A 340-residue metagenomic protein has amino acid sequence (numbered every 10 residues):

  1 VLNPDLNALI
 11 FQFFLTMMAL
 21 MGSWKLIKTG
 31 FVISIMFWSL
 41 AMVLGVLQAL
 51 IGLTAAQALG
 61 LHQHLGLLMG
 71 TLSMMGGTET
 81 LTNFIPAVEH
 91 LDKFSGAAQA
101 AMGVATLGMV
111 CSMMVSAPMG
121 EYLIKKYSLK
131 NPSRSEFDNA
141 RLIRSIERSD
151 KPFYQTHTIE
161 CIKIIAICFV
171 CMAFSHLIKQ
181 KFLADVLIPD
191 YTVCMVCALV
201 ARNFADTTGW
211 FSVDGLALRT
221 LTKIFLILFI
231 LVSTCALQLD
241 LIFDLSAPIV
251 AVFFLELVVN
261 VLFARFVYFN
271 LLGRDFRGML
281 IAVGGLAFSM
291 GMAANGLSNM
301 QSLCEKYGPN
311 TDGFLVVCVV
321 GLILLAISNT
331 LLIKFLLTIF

Functional and structural regions predicted by a protein language model:
V1-A8, G96-V104, Q180-Y191, V213-R219 (+1 more regions): Interfacial loop-to-helix junctions that mark the boundaries of transmembrane helices in multi-pass membrane
P4-F13, G22-T54, I165, T220 (+1 more regions): Entry/N-cap segments of selected transmembrane alpha helices and their immediately preceding amphipathic helices
F14-L20, L47-G52, G108-G120, I164-L177 (+4 more regions): Hydrophobic core segments of alpha-helical transmembrane domains in multi-pass membrane transport and ion-translocation
S39-L50, T71-T80, L199, R219-T234 (+2 more regions): Small-residue-rich segments of transmembrane alpha-helices in multi-pass membrane proteins, especially helix faces
T54-L61, A105-R148, F263-F276, G321-F340: Juxtamembrane and boundary regions of transmembrane helices in multi-pass small-molecule transporters and channels
A55, L59-A100, L107, M119 (+2 more regions): Alpha-helical membrane segments and immediately flanking helix-loop junctions that form or couple to the substrate/ion
M109-A117, E121-T207: Membrane-embedded hairpin module used as a gating/binding unit in multi-pass transport and secretion proteins
I167-Y268: Transmembrane helical segments that form the transport core of multi-pass membrane transport proteins
